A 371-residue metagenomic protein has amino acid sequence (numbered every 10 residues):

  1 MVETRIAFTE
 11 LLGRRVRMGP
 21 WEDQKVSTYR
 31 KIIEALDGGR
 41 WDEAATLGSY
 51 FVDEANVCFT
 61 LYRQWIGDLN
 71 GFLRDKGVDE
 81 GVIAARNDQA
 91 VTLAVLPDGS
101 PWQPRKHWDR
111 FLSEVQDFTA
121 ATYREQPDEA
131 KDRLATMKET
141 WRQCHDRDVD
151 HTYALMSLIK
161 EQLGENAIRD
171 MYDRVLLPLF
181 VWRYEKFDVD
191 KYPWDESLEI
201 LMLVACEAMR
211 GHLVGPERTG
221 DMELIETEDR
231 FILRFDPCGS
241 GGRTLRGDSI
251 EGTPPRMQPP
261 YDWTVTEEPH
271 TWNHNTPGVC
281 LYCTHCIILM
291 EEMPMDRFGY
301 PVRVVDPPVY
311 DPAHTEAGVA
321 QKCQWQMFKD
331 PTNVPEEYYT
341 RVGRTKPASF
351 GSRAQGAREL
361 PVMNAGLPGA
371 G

Functional and structural regions predicted by a protein language model:
V2-L289, Y300-K322, Q326-G371: N-terminal accessory segment detector
M293-G299: A structural motif corresponding to the C-terminal end of an alpha-helix and its immediate exit/capping segment
